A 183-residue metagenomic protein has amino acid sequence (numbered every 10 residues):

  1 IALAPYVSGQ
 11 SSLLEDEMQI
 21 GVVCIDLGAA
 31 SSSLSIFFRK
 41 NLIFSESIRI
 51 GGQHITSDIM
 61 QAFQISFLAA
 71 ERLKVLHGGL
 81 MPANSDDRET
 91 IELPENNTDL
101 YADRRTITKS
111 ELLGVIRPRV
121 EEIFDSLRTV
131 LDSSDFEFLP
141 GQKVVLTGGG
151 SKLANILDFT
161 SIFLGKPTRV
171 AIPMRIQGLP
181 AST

Functional and structural regions predicted by a protein language model:
I1, D26, I59, L127 (+1 more regions): Residue-level signature of catalytic and energy-coupling elements of molecular machines, predominantly ATP/GTP-dependent
I1-V22, N41-I43, S66-L68, R72-V115 (+1 more regions): Nucleotide/phosphate-binding catalytic cleft detector across ATP-hydrolyzing and phosphate-transferring enzymes
L3-Q10, R169-T183: Glycine-rich phosphate-binding/hydrolytic loop that grips phosphoryl groups
E17-Q19, C24-S31, F37-K40, R49-Q53 (+1 more regions): A short acidic Gly-Thr/Ser loop motif
R49-L68: A conserved active-site cap/scaffold subdomain adjacent to cofactor or substrate pockets
Q53, S57, S110, G114 (+5 more regions): Feature representing long, continuous alpha-helical segments
G79-M81, L139-K166: Glycine-rich phosphate-binding loops at beta-strand->alpha-helix junctions
F124, R128-K143: Phosphate/pyrophosphate-binding loops at sites that engage ATP/ADP/AMP, CoA/4′-phosphopantetheine, polyphosphate
